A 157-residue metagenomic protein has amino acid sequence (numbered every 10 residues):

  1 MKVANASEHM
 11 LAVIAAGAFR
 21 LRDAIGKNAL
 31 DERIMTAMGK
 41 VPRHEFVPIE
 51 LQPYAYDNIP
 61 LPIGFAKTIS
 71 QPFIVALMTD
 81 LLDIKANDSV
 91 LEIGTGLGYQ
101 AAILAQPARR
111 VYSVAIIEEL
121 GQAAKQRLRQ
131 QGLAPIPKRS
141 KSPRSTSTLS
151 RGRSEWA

Functional and structural regions predicted by a protein language model:
M1-E50: N-terminal auxiliary segments of SAM/dcSAM-dependent transferases
A4, A55-N58, L77, A102-I103 (+1 more regions): Generic detector of short, locally flexible boundary/turn motifs and exposed helical patches
A16-L21, I34, E50, A55-P60 (+1 more regions): Conserved alpha-helix/loop element of class I SAM-dependent methyltransferases that forms part of the SAM/SAH-binding
I25, Q52-P53, I93, E119: Residue-level detector of alpha-helical recognition elements and their boundaries
G26, I63-A66, E92, A108: Conserved short-loop catalytic and cofactor-binding motifs
L81-A157: Conserved nucleotide-cofactor-binding alpha/beta core module
